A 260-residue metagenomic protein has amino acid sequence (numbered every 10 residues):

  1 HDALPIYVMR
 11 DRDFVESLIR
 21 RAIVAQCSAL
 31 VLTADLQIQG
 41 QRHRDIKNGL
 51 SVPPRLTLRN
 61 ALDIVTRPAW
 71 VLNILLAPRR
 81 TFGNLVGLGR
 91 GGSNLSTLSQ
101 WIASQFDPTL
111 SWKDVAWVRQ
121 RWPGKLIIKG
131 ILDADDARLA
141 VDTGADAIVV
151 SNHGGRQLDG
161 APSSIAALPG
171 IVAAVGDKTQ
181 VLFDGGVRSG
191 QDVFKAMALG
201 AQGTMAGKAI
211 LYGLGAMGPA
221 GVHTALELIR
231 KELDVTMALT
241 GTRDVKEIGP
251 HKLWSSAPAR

Functional and structural regions predicted by a protein language model:
D2-L4: Short, small-residue-biased leader/transition segments that mark boundaries at the very start of proteins
Y7: Conserved short loop/turn motifs at secondary-structure junctions
R10-F183, Q191-Y212: Alpha/beta enzyme core
A166-R260: Alpha/beta catalytic cores of nucleotide-metabolism and tRNA/nucleoside-modifying enzymes
